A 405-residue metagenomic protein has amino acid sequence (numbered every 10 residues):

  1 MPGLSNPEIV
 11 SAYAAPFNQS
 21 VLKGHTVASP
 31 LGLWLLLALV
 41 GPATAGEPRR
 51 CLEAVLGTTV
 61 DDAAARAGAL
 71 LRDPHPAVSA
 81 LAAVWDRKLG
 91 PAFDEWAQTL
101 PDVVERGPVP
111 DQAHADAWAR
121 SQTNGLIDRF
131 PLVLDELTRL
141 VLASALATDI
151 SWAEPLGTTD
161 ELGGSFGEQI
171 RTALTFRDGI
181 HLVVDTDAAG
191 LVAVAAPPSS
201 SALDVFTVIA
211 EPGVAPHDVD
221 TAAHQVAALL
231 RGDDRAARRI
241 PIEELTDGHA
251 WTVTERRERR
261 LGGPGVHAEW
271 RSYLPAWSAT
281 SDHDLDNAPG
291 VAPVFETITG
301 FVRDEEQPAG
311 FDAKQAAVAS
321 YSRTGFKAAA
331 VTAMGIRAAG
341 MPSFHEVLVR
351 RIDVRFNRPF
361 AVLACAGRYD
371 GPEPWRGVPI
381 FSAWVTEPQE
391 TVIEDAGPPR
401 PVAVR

Functional and structural regions predicted by a protein language model:
M1-A15, F326-I352, A396, P401-V402: Short, positively charged
M1-N6, P216, A222-A236, P399-R405: N-terminal targeting and processing segments of secreted/endomembrane and organelle-targeted proteins
M1-V109, V402-R405: Detector for small/aliphatic-rich hydrophobic stretches
V10, S29, A77, D135 (+2 more regions): Active-site-proximal structural scaffolding
L36, A319, G377: Terminal peptide-recognition signature
A65-T221, G232, G248-L348: Non-catalytic, conformational "gating/processing" segments within enzyme and secreted inhibitor domains
L142, V194-V208, S343-R405: Extended hydrophobic
R238-E243: Basic polyanion-binding and macromolecular-assembly surfaces
